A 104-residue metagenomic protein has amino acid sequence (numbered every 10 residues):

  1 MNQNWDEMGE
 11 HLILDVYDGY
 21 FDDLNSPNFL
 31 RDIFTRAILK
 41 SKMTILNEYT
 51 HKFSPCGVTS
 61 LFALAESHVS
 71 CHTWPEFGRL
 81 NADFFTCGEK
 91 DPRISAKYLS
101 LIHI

Functional and structural regions predicted by a protein language model:
M1-N4, V69-S70: Short beta-strand/turn micro-motifs at beta-sheet edges
N4-N25: Terminal, regulation- and interaction-focused segments at domain boundaries
R31-K40: Short Lys/Arg-enriched alpha/beta "domain-start" segment
T44-A63: Compact, glycine-rich, soluble single-domain proteins
L61-G88: Mid-chain, well-packed structural core segment of small domains
D91, K97-S100: Mixed-charge, glycine-accented linear interaction segment located at domain edges/termini
I102-I104: Conserved small/polar residues in nucleotide/adenosyl-binding loops
